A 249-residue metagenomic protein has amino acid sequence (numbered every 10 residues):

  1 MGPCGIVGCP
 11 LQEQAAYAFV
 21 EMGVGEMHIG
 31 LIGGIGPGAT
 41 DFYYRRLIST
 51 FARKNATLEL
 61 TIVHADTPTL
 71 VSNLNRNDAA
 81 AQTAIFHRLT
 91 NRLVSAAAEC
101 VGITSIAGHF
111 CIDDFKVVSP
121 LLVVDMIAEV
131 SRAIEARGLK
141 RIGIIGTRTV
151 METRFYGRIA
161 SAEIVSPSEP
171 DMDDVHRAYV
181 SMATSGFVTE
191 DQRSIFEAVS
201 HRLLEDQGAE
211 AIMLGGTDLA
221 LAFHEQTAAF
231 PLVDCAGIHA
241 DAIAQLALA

Functional and structural regions predicted by a protein language model:
Q14: Cationic, low-complexity basic patches in intrinsically disordered or flexible, solvent-exposed regions
Y17-F19: Aromatic (phenylalanine/tyrosine) cluster motif
G23-A249: Non-catalytic structural scaffold of enzyme domains
